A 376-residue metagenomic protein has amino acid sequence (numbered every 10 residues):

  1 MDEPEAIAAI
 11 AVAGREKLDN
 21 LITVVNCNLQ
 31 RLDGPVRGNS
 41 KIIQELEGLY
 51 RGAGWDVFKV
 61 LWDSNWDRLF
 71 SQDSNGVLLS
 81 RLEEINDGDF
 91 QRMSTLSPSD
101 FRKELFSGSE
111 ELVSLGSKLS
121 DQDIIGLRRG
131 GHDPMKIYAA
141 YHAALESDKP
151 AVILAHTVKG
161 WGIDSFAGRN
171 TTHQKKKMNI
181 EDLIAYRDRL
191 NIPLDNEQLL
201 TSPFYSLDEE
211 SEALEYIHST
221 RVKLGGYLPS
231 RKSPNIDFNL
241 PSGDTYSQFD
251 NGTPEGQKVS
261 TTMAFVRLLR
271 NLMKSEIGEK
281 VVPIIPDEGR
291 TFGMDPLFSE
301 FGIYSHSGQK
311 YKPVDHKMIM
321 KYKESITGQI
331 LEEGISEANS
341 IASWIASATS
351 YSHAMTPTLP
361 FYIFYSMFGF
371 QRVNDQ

Functional and structural regions predicted by a protein language model:
M1-E3, N26-R31, D63-W66, T157-G160 (+4 more regions): Acidic, glycine-rich active-site loops and adjacent beta-strand->loop/helix elements that engage anionic groups
E3-V24, Q376: A short alpha/beta connector and helix-capping loop motif
P4-A6, D33-V36, F70, I163-F166 (+3 more regions): A short acidic (Asp/Glu
G14-R15, R51, L145, S352: Anion (oxyanion) recognition and catalysis
I22-V24, F58-L61, V152-L154, G162 (+3 more regions): Structured core elements
C27-G252: Long, well-ordered, tryptophan-enriched scaffold segments
L112-G131, M135-A139, E146, S202-Q376: Thiamine diphosphate
